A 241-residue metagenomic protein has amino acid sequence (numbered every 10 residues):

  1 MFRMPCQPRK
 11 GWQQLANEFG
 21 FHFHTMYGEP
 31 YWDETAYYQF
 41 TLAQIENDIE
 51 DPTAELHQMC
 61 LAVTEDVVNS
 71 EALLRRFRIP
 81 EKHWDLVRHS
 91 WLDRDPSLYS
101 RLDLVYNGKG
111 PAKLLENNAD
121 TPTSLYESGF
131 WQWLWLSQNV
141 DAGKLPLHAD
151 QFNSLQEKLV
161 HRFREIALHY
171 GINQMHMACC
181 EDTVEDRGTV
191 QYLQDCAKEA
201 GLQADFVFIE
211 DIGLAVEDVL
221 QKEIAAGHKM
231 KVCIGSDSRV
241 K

Functional and structural regions predicted by a protein language model:
M1-K241: Preference for protein termini
